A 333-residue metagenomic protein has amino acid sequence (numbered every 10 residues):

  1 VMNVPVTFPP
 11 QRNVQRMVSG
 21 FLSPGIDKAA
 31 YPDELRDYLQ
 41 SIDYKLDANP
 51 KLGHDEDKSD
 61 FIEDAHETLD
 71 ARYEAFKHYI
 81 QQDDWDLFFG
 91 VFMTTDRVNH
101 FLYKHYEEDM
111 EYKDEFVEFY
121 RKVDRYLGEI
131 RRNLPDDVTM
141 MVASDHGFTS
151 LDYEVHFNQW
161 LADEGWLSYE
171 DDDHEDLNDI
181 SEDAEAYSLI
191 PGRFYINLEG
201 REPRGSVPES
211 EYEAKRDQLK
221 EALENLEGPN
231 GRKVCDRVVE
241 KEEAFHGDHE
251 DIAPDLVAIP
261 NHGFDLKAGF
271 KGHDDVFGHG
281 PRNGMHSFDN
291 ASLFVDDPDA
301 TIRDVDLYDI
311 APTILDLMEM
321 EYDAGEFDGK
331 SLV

Functional and structural regions predicted by a protein language model:
V1-E108, E185-A186, I190-G205, E211 (+1 more regions): His/Asp/Glu-rich, glycine-adjacent segments that coordinate divalent cations and/or stabilize oxyanion chemistry on
V1-P5, E170, E175-T301, L307-T313 (+1 more regions): Active-site neighborhoods of enzymes that stabilize oxyanions during catalysis
R16-Y38, E108-V117, N158-L177: Acidic, His- and aromatic-enriched active-site or binding-groove loops in soluble protein domains that engage sugars
L87-V91, M141, F294: Structural motif
F101-E129, N133, V276, L293: Extended hydrophobic/aromatic segments used for targeting, binding, or gating
K104-E108, E154-D163, P254, G272-D275: Short secondary-structure boundary/capping segments
Y120-L161, D236-K241, H249-E250, L256-I259 (+1 more regions): Metal-dependent active-site segment of extracytoplasmic phospho-/sulfohydrolases and closely related
E326-V333: Cytosolic regulatory/linker segments at or just downstream of nucleotide-handling modules in signal-transduction
